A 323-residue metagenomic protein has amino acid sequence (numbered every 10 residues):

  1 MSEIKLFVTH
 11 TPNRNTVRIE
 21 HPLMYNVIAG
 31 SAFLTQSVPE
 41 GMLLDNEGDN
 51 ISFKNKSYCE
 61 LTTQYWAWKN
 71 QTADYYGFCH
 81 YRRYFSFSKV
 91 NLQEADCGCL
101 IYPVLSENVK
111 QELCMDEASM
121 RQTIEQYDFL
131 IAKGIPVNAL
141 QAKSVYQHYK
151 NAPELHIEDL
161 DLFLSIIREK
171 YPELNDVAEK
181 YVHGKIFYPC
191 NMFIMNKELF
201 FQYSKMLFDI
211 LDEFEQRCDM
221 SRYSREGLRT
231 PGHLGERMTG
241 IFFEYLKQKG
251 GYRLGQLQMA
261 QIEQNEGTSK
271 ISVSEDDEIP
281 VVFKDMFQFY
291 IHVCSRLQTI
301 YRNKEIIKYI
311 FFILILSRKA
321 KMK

Functional and structural regions predicted by a protein language model:
M1-K323: ER/Golgi luminal nucleotide-sugar-dependent glycosyltransferases, focusing on the catalytic module
